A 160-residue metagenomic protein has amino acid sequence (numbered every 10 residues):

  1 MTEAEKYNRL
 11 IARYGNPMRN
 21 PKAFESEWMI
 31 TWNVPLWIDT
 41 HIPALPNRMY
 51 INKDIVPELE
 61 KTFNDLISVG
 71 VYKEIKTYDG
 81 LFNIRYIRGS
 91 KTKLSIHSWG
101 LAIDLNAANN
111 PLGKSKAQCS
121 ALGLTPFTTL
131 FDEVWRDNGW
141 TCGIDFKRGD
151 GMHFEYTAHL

Functional and structural regions predicted by a protein language model:
E3-K76: Active-site acidic/histidine clusters and adjacent loop/turn architecture that either coordinate catalytic ions
I11, R19, A23, F82 (+3 more regions): Low-complexity, compositionally biased segments
V56, D79-F82, R88, M152 (+1 more regions): Generic detector of bulky aromatic hydrophobic side chains
K61-L101, L112: Active-site-adjacent loop/helix surface patches within enzyme catalytic domains that shape the substrate-binding cleft
S90-L160: Catalytic cores and adjacent binding grooves of peptidoglycan-active enzymes
